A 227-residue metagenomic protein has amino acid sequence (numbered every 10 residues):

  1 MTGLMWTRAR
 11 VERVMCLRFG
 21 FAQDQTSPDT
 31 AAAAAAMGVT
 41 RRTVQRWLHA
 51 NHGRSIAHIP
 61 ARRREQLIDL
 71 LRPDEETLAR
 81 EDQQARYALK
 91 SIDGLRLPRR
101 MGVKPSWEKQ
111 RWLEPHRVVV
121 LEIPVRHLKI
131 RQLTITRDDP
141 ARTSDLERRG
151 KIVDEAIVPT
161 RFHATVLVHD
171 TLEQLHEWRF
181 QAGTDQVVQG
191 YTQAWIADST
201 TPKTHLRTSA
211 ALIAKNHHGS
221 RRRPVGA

Functional and structural regions predicted by a protein language model:
M1-A227: Non-catalytic accessory segments flanking enzymatic or RNA/DNA-binding domains
